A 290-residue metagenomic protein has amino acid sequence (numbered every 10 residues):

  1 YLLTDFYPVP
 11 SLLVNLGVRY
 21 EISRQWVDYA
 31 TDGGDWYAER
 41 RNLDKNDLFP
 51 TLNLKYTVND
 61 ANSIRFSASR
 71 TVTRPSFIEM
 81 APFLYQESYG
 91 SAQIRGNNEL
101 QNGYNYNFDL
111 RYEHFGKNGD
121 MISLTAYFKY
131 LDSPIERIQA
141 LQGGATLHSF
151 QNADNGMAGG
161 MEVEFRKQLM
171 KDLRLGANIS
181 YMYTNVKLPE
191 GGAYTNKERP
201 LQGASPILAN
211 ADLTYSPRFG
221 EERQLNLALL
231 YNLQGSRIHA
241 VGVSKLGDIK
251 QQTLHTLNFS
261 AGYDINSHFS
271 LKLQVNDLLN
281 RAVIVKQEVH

Functional and structural regions predicted by a protein language model:
Y1-N59, Y85-Q86, G191: Signature of Gram-negative outer-membrane beta-barrel scaffolds
L2-P8, L12, N46, L54-V58 (+8 more regions): Residue-level signature of outer-membrane beta-barrel architecture
S11-V14, A61-I64, N118-I122, D172-L175 (+2 more regions): Repeated loop/turn-to-beta-strand initiation elements of outer-membrane beta-barrel proteins
Y20-W26, A68-R74, A81-F83, H114 (+6 more regions): Transmembrane beta-strands of outer-membrane beta-barrel pores
W26-D35, F77-F83, G90-A92, P134-Q142 (+4 more regions): Outer-membrane beta-barrel translocator domains and adjoining extracellular loop/strand segments of Gram-negative
L52, R199-H290: Conserved C-terminal beta-signal and adjacent last beta-strands/turns of outer-membrane beta-barrel proteins
I64-R65, T73, E79, E99-Q151 (+2 more regions): Membrane-embedded beta-barrel scaffold of Gram-negative outer-membrane proteins
Y127-Y130, S149-A240: Gram-negative outer-membrane beta-barrel transporters
